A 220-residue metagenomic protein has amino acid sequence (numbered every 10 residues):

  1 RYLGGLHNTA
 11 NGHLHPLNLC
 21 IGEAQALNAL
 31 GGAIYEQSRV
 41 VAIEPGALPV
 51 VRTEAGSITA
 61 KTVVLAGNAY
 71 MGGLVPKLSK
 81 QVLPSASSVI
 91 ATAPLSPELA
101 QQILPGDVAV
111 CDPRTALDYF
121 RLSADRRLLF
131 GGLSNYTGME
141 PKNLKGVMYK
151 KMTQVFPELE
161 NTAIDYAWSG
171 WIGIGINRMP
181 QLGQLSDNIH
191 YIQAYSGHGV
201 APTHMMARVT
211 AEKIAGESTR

Functional and structural regions predicted by a protein language model:
R1-Y2: Conserved Rossmann-fold dehydrogenase catalytic segment
G5-K61: Helical element adjacent to the flavin cofactor pocket in flavoenzyme catalytic cores
G5-T9, G131-N135, H190-Q193: Glycine- and acidic
N8-T9, A167-S169, Q193-G199: Active-site nucleophile and cofactor-binding loops and adjacent substrate-binding regions of central metabolic enzymes
N28-A33, T153-N161, E217: Secondary-structure transition/capping motifs at alpha-helix termini and the adjoining loop/turn into the next element
V40-P49, S57-P97, Q101-D187: Active-site substrate-recognition segment that forms the wall of the catalytic cavity or substrate channel
L185-Y191, Y195-R220: C-terminal lid/capping helical subdomain adjacent to the catalytic/cofactor pocket in oxidative enzymes
